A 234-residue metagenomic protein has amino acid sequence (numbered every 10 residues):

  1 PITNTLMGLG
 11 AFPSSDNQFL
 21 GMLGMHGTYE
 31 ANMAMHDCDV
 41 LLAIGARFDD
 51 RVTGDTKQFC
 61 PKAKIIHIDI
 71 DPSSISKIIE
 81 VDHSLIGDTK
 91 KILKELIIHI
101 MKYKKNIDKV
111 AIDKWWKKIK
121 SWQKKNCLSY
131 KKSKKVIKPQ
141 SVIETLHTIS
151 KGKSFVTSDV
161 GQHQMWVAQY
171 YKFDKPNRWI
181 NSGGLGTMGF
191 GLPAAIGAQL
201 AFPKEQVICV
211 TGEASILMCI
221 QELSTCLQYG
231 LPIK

Functional and structural regions predicted by a protein language model:
P1-T5, A43-I44, G87, V156-V160 (+2 more regions): General beta-strand structural signal in soluble alpha/beta enzymes
T3-N17, K172, F202-K204: Conserved catalytic cysteine-centered active-site region of acyl-thioester-dependent Claisen-condensing enzymes
L9-K114: Glycine-rich, acidic loop regions that bind phosphate or pyrophosphate groups
F12-M22, V40-L41, K124-S133, N177-G183 (+1 more regions): Short, basic, glycine/proline-bearing loop/turn elements
M25-Y29, Q140, I220: Structural motif corresponding to alpha-helix initiation and N-cap regions
E30-L41, G45-D49, M165-K234: Thiamine diphosphate
K118-A198: Active-site diphosphate/adenylate-binding microenvironment
